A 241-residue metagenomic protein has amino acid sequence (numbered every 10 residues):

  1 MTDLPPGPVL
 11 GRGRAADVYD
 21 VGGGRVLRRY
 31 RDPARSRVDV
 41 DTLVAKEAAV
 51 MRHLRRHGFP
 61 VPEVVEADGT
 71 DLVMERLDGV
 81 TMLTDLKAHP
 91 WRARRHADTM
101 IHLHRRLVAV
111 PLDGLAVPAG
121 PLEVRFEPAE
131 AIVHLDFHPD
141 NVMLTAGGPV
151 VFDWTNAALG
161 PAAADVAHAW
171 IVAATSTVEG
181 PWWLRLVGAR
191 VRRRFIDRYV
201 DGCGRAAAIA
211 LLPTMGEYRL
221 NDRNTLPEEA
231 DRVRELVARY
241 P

Functional and structural regions predicted by a protein language model:
M1-P6, A238-P241: Actinobacteria-biased recognition of intrinsically disordered, low-complexity terminal regions
G7-A45, R52: ATP-binding glycine-rich loop module of kinase domains
A15, G58-V61: Non-catalytic scaffold residues of the protein kinase domain
D17-V21, L27, L122-A164: Active-site acidic catalytic loop and adjacent metal/ATP-binding pocket of ATP-dependent phosphoryl transfer enzymes
M51-H57, L83-A119, I132-L135, D140 (+1 more regions): Conserved kinase catalytic-core helix
E63-H102, L122-E127: Conserved structural core of kinase catalytic domains
G69, I171-P241: Helix-rich C-terminal or lid/interface subdomains of diverse kinases
G148-V187: Active-site Asp-x-Gly
